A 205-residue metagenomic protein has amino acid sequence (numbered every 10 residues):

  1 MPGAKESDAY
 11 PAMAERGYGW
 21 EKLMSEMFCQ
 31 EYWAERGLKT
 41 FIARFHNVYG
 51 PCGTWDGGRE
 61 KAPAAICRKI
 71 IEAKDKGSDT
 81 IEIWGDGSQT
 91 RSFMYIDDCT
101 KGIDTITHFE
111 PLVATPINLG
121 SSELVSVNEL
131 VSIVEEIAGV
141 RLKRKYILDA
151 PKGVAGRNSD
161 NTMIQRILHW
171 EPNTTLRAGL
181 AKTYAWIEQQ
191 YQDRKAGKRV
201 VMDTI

Functional and structural regions predicted by a protein language model:
M1-G3, E60, A64-K74: Mobile, glycine-enriched helix-loop/loop "lid" segments at the mouths of ligand-binding/catalytic clefts that gate
M1-I42, N47-Y49, G53-G57: Catalytic helix-loop patch of NAD(P)-dependent Rossmann-fold dehydrogenases
G19, L23, A64, D97: Conserved phosphate-coordination/catalytic loops
M24, F28, Y32, A62-I66 (+1 more regions): Hydrophobic alpha-helix immediately C-terminal to the catalytic Tyr-X-X-X-Lys motif of short-chain
R36, I66, G77: Short loop/turn elements that form and flank the Walker-type P-loop nucleotide-binding site in RecA-like NTPase cores
G58-K61, T162: Short, hinge-like loop/turn segments at secondary-structure boundaries
E72-I205: C-terminal substrate-binding subdomain of Rossmann-fold SDR/epimerase-dehydratase oxidoreductases
